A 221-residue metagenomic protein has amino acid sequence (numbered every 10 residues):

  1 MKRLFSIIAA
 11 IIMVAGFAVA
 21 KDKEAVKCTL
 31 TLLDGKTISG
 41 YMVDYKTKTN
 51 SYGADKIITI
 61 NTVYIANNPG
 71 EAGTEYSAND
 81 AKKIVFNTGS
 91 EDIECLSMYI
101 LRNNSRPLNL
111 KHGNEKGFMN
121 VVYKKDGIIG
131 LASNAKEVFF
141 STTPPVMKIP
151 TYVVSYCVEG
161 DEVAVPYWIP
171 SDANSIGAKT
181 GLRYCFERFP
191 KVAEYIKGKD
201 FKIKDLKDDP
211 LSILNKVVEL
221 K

Functional and structural regions predicted by a protein language model:
M1-A25: Bacterial Sec-dependent N-terminal signal peptides
E24-L33: A short beta-strand micro-motif
C28, I38-M42: Conserved glycine-centered beta-strand/turn positions repeated across beta-sheet architectures
Y41-A193: Aromatic-patch recognition
R188-K221: C-terminal partner/receptor-binding element of secreted or periplasmic proteins
